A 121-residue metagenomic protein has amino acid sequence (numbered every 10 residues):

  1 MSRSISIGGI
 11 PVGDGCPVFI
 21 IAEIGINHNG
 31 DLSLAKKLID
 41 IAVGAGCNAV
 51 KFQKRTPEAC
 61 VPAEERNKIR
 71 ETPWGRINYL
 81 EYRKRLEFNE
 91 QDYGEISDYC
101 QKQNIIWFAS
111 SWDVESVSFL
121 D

Functional and structural regions predicted by a protein language model:
M1-I21: N-terminal amphipathic alpha-helix/helix-capping segment at the start of soluble metabolic enzymes
R3, D31-L32, C60-E65, N89-Y93 (+1 more regions): Active-site-adjacent beta->alpha loops and helix N-cap segments on the catalytic face of soluble alpha/beta enzymes
I20-I24, V50-F52, W107-S110: Hydrophobic faces of well-ordered beta-strands that scaffold small-molecule active sites in alpha/beta enzyme cores
E23, A42, L120: Conserved, mostly hydrophobic/aromatic
G25-N27, Q53-P57, W112-V114: Active-site beta-loop-alpha junctions enriched in small/polar residues
N27-A45, E90-Q91: Glycine-rich anion/phosphate-binding loops
N48-E87: Glycine-rich, proline-tolerant flexible connector loops at the mouths of alpha/beta enzymes
P73-D121: Active-site beta->alpha loop and helix N-cap motifs at the rims of alpha/beta catalytic domains
